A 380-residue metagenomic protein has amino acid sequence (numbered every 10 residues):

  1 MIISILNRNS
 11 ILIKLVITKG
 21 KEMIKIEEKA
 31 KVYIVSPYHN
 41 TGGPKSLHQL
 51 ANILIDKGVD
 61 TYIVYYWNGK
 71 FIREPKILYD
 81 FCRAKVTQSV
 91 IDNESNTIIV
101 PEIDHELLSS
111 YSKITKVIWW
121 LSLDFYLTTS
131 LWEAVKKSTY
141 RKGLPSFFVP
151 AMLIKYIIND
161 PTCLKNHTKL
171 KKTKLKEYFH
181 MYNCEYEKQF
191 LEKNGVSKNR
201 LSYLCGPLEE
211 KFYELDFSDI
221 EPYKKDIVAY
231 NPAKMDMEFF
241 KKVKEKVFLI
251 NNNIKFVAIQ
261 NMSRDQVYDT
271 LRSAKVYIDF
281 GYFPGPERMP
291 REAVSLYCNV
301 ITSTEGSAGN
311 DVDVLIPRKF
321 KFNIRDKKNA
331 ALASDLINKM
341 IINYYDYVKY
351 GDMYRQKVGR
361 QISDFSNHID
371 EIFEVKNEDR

Functional and structural regions predicted by a protein language model:
M23-D92, N96-T97, F190, I301 (+6 more regions): N-terminal pre-catalytic "stem/leader" segment of glycosyltransferase-like enzymes
S46, N159-V267: Conserved catalytic-core segment of nucleotide-activated headgroup transferases in glycan assembly
Y62, K70-F147, N159-L170: Extended catalytic core of nucleotide-activated donor transferases of GT-like folds
D92-N93, K174, L271: A short, aliphatic-rich alpha-helical micro-motif
V100-E106, C184-K188, M262-S263, E305-S307: Short, polar loop motifs at secondary-structure junctions
R264-A274, S295: Short acidic alpha-helix that forms the nucleotide-activated donor recognition element in Leloir-type transferases
R272-G285: Acidic donor-binding loop of glycosyltransferase active sites
Y282, R288-Q356: Catalytic binding pocket for nucleotide-activated donors in carbohydrate/polymer assembly enzymes
